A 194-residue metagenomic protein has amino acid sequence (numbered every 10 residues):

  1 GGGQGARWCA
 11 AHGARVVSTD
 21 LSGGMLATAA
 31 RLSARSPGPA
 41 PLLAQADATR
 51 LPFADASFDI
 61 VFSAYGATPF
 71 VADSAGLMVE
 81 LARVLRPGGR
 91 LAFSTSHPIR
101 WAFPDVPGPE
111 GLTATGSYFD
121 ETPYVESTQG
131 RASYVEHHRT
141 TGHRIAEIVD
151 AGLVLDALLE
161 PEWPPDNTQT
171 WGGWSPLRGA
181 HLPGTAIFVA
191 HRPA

Functional and structural regions predicted by a protein language model:
G1-R50: Class I SAM-dependent methyltransferase SAM/SAH-binding core
T49-I60: A short acidic, Gly/Pro-enriched loop at the edge of an enzyme's catalytic core that lines a small-molecule cofactor
D59-A75: A short SAM/SAH-binding and catalytic strip from SAM-dependent methyltransferases
A75-R90: A short glycine-rich, Lys/Arg-flanked "PGG" loop and its adjoining helix->strand segment in the class I
R90-V125: Conserved class I S-adenosyl-L-methionine
T95-F103, T128-H143: Acceptor-substrate binding/catalytic loop of class I
T122-V125, Y134-L158: Short alpha-helix
A151-L153, W171-A194: Core SAM-dependent methyltransferase catalytic element
